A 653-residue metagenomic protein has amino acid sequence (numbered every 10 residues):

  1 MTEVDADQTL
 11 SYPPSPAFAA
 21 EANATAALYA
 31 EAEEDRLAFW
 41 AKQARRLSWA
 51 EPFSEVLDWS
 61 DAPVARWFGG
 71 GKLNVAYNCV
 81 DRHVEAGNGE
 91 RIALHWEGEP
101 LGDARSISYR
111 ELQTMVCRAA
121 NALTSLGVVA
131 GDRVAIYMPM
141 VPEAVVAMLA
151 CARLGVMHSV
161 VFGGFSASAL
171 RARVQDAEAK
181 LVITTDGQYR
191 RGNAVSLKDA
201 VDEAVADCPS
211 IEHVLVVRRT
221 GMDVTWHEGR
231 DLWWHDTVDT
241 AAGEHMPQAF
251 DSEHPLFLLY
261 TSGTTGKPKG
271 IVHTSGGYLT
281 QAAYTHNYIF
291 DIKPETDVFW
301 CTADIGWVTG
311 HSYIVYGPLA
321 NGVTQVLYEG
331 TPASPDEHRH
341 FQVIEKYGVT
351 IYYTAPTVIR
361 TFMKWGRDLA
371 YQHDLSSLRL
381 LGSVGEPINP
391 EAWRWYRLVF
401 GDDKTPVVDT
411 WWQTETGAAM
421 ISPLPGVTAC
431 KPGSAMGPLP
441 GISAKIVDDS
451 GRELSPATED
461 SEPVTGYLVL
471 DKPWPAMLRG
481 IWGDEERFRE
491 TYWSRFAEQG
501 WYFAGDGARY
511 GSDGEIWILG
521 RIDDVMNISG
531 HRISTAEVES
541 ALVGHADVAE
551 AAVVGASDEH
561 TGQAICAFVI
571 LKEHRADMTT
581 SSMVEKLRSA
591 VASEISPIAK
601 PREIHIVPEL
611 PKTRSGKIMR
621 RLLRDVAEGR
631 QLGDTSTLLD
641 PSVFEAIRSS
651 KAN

Functional and structural regions predicted by a protein language model:
A76, L94-L149, S166-R171, R230-D236 (+1 more regions): Conserved AMP-binding/adenylate-forming core of the ANL superfamily
E90-I92, V214-V216, H227-Y260, K267 (+2 more regions): Conserved pre-ATP/AMP-binding loop-to-beta segment of ANL
V116-C117, D239, I271-I292: Conserved structural elements of the adenylate-forming
L149, R153-D236, A355-P356: Structural core segment of the AMP-binding/adenylate-forming
V161-D186, V201, E345, Y352 (+7 more regions): AMP-binding/adenylate-forming catalytic core of the ANL superfamily
L279-V298, V308-T350, K364-R367: Conserved AMP-binding/adenylation subdomain of ANL enzymes
Y316, A320-V323, T350-T354, M363-C430 (+1 more regions): Gly/Ser/Thr-rich phosphate-binding loop
G437-G441, R452-R495, I533, Q631-L632: Conserved ATP/PPi-binding loop(s) of AMP-dependent carboxylate-activating enzymes
